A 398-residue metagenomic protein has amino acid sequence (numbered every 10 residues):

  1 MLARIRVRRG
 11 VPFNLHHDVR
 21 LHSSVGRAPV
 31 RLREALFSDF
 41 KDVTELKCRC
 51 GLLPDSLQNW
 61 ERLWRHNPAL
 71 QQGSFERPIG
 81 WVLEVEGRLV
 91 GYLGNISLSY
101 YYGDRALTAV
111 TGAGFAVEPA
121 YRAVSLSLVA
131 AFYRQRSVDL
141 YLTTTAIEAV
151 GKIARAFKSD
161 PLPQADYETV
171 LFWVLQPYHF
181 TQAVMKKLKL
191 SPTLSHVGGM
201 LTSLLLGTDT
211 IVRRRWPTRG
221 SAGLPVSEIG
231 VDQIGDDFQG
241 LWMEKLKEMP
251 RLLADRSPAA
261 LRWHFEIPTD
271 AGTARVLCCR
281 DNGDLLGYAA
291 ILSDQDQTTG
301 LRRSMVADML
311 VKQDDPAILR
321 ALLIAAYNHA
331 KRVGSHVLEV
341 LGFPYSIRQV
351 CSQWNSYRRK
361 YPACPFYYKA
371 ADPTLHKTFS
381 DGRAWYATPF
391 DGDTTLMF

Functional and structural regions predicted by a protein language model:
L2, F13-R20, R62-L63, L140-R213 (+5 more regions): Active-site/acyl-donor-binding loops of N-acyltransferases
L2, V7-S38, L205-D236: Conserved N-terminal entry element of GNAT/NAT acetyltransferase domains
V30-F115, V226-V311: A conserved beta-strand-loop-helix scaffold within acyl/acetyltransferase catalytic domains
S97-L171: Internal, well-ordered domain-core segments that constitute the primary functional module of diverse proteins
S127-A131, A260, H264, A325: Short, hydrophobic/aromatic alpha-helical segments in well-folded domains
